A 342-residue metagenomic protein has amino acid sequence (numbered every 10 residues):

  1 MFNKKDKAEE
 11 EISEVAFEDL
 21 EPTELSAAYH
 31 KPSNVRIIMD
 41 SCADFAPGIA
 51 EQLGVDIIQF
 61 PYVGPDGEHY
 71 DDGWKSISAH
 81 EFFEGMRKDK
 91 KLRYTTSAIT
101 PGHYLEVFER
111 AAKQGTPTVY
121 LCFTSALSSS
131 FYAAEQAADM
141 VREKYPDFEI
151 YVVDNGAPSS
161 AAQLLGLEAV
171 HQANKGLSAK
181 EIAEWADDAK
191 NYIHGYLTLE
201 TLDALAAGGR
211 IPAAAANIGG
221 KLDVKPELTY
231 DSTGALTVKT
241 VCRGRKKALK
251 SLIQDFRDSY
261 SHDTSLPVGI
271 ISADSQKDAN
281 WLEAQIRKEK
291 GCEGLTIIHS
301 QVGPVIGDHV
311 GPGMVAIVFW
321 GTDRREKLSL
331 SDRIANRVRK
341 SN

Functional and structural regions predicted by a protein language model:
M1-E10: N-terminal acidic, proline/glycine-rich, low-complexity intrinsically disordered segments
F2, R36-T100: N-terminal glycine-rich anion-binding loop in soluble enzyme alpha/beta folds
E14-P32, C42-A50, D56, P61-V63 (+5 more regions): Mixed-charge interfacial surface used for oligomerization/domain docking and macromolecular partner engagement
V35, T116-Y120, L266-V268: Generic beta-sheet signal
M39, C122-T124, V153-D154, V318-W320: Short beta-strand segments
R87-D89, G115-Y120, R142-V153, H299: Glycine/charged-rich beta-loop-alpha catalytic/anionic-binding loops adjacent to active sites
K88-L127, Y132-Q136, A183: Glycine-rich phosphate- or other oxyanion-binding loops that anchor nucleotides, phosphorylated ligands
